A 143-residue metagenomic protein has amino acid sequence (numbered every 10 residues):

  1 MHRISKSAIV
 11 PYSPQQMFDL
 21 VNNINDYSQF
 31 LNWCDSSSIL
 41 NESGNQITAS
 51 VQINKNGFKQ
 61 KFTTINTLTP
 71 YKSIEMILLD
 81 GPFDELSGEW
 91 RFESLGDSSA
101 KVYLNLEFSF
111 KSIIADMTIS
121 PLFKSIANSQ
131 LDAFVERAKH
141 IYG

Functional and structural regions predicted by a protein language model:
M1-G44: Hydrophobic ligand-binding cavity/cleft-lining segments
H2, V51, Q60-T64, K72 (+4 more regions): One face of beta-strands
K6-A8, F62-T67, S87-S94: Hydrophobic/aromatic beta-strand elements that line small-molecule binding cavities or substrate pockets in beta-rich
V10, I53, L68, L106-F108: Hydrophobic beta-strand positions in extracellular immunoglobulin-like domains
P14, L40-N45, T67-Y71, R91-K101: A short, structured loop/turn motif at beta-sheet edges
S38-L79, A133, R137: Glycine-rich portal/gate segments that line the openings of hydrophobic small-molecule binding cavities
L78-N128: Beta-strand/loop substructures that line and gate deep hydrophobic ligand-binding cavities in soluble
K139-G143: Short, highly charged C-terminal tails/helix-capping segments
